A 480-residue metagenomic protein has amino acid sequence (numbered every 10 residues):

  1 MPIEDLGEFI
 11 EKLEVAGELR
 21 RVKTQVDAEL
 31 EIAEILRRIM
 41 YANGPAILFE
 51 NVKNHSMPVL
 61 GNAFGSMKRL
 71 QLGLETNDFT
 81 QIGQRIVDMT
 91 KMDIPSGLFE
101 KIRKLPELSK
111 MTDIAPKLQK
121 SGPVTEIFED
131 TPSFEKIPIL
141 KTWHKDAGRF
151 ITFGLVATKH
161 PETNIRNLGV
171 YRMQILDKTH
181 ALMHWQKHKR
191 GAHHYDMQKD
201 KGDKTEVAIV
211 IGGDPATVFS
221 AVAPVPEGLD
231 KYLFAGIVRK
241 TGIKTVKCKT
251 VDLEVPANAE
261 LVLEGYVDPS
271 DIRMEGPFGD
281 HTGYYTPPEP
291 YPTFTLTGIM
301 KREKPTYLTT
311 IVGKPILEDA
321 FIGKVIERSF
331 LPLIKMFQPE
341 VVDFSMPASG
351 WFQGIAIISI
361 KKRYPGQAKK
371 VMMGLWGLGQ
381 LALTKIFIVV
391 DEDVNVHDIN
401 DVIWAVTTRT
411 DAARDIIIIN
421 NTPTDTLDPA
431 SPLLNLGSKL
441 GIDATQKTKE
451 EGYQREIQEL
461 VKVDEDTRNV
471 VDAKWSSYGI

Functional and structural regions predicted by a protein language model:
M1-F278, G283-T293, T297-I480: Extended, highly charged
